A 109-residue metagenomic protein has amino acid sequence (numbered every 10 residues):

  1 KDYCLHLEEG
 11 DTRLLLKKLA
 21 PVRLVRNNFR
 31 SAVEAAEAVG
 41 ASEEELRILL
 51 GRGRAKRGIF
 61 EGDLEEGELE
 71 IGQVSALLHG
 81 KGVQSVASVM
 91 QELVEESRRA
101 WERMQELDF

Functional and structural regions predicted by a protein language model:
K1-F109: Conserved active-site-proximal phosphate/metal-binding subdomains
